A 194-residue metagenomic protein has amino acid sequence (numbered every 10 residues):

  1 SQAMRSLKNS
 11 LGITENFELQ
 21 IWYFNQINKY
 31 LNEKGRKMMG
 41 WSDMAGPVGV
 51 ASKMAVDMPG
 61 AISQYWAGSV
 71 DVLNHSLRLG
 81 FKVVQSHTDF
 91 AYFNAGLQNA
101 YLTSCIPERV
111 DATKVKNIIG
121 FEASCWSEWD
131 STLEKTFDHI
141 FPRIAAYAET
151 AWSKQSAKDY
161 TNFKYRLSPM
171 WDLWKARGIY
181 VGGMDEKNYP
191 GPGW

Functional and structural regions predicted by a protein language model:
S1-I62, W66-F81: Active-site neighborhood of glycoside hydrolase catalytic domains
S1-Q2, A51-S52, N94-A100, L133-F137: Histidine/acidic-residue-rich catalytic or RNA/ligand-binding cores of hydrolases and nuclease-related proteins
N25, K29, K116-I119, P142: Feature representing long, continuous alpha-helical segments
W41, Q64-W66, Y92, S124-W129 (+1 more regions): Tryptophan-centered motif/residue detector
D43-V50, F90-F93, K164, K187-G191: A glycine-rich phosphate-binding loop feature that marks nucleotide/adenosyl-phosphate handling sites
V70-C125: Aromatic-lined glycan-binding groove of carbohydrate-active enzymes
A123-W194: C-terminal functional modules
